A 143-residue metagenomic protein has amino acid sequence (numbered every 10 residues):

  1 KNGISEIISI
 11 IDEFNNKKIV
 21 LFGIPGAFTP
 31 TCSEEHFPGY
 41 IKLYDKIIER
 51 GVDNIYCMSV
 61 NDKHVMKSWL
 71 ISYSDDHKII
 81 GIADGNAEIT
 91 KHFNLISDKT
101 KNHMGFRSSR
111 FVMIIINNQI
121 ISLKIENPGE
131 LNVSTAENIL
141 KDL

Functional and structural regions predicted by a protein language model:
K1-L143: Chalcogenol-based redox active-site neighborhoods
